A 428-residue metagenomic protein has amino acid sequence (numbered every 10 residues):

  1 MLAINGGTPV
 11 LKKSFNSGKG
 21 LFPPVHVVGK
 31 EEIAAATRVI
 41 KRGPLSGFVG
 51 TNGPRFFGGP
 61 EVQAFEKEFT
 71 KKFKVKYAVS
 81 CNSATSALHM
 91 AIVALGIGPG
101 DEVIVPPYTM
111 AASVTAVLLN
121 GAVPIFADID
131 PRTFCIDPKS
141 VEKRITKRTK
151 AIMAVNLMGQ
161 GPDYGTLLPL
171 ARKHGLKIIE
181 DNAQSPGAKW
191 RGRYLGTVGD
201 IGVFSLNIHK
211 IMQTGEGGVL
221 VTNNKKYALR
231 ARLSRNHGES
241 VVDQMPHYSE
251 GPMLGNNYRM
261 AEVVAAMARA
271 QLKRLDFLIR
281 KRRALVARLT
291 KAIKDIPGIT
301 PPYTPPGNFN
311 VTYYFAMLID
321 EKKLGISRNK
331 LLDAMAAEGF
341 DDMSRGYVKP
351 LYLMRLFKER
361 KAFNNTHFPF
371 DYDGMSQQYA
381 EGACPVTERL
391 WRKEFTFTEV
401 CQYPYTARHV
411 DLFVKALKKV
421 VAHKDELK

Functional and structural regions predicted by a protein language model:
M1-T85, H89-V93, R172, W391 (+2 more regions): Conserved PLP-binding active-site segment in aminotransferase class I/II-type PLP enzymes
A35-A36, F69, A87, V103 (+15 more regions): Generic structural signal for small/hydrophobic residues in well-ordered secondary structure, especially within
V79, I104, I125, I178-I179 (+3 more regions): Structural detector of well-ordered beta-strand residues that form the stable sheet scaffold of enzyme domains
V93-N182, K189: PLP-dependent aminotransferase-like
S185-R191, L195-Y314: Active-site region of PLP-dependent enzymes
A231, S327-E338, V414-L417: Short amphipathic alpha-helices in soluble, non-transmembrane regions that often serve as interface/regulatory elements
G238-H247, R288-I293, L332-T396, L427: Conserved PLP cofactor-binding pocket of PLP-dependent enzymes
Y303-P306, T312-L324, S344-A362, R392-A407: Conserved PLP-binding active-site segment of the aspartate aminotransferase-like
